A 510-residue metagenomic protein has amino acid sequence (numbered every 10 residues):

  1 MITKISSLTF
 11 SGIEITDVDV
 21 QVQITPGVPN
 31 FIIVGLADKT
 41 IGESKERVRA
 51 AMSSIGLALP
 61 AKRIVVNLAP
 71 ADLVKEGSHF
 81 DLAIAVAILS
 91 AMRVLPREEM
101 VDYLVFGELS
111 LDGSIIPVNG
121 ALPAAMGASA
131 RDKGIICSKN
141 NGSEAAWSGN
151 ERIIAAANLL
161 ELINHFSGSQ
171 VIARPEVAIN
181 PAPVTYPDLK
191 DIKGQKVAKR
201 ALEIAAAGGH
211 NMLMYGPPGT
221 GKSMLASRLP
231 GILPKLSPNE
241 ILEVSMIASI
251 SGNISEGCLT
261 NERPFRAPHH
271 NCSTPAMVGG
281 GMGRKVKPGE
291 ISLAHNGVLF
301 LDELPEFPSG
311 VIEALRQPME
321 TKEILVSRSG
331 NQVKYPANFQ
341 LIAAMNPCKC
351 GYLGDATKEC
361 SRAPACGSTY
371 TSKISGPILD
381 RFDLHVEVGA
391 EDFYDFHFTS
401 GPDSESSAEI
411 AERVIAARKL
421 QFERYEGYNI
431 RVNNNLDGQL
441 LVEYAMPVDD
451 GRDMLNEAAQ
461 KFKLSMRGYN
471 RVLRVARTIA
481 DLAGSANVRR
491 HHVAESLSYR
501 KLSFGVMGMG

Functional and structural regions predicted by a protein language model:
M1-L213, P217-S223, S327, G468-Y469 (+1 more regions): Peripheral, non-AAA+ core regions of ATP-driven protein-machinery
V18-I24, M277, D383-E387: Short beta-strand elements
V34, T40-K45, P60, N67-G77 (+2 more regions): Basic, amphipathic alpha-helical bundle interface domains used for macromolecular binding and assembly
L111, L299-F300, E306-F307: Residues immediately C-terminal
S167-I204, G208, K235-I291: P-loop NTPase nucleotide-binding/switch module
L213-I254, T321: Walker A/P-loop
N296, D302-E303, A314: Walker B catalytic acidic pair
